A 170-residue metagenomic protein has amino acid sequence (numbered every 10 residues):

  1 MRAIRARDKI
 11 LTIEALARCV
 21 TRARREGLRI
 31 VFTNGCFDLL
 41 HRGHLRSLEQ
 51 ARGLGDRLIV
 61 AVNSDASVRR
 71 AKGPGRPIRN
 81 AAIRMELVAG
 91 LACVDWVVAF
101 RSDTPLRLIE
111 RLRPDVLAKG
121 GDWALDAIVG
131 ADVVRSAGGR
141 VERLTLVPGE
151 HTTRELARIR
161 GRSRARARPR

Functional and structural regions predicted by a protein language model:
M1-R170: Nucleotidyltransferase catalytic core that binds NTPs
